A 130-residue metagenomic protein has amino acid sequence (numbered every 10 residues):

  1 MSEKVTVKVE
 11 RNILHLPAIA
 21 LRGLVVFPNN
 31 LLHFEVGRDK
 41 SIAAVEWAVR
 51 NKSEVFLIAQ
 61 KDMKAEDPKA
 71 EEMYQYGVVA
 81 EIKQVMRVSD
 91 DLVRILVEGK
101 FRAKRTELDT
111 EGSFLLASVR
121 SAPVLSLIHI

Functional and structural regions predicted by a protein language model:
M1-L127: N-terminal low-complexity, acidic/polar interaction/targeting segments
